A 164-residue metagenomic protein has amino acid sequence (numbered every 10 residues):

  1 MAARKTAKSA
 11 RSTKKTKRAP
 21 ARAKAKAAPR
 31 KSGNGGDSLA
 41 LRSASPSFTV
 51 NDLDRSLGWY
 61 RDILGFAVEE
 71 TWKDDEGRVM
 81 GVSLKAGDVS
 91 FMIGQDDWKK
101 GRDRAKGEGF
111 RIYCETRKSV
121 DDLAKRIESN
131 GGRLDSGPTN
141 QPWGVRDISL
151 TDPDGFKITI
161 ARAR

Functional and structural regions predicted by a protein language model:
A3-S47, G58, I63-T151, A161-R164: Vicinal oxygen chelate
T49-D54: Short acidic-aromatic low-complexity motifs
D154: C-terminal catalytic core of tyrosine-transesterase DNA break-rejoin enzymes
